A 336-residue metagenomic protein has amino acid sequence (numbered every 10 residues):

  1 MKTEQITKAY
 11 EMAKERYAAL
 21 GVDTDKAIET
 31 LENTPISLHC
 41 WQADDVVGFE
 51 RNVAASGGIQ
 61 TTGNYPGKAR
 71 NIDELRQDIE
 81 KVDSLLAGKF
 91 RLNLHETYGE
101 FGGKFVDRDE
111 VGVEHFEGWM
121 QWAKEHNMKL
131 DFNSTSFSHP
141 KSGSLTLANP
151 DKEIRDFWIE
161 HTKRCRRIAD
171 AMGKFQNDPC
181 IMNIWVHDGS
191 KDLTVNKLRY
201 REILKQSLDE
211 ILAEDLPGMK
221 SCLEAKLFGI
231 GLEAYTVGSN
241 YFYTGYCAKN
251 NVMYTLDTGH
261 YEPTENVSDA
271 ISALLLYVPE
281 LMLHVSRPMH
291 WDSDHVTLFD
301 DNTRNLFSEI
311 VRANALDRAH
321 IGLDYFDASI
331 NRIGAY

Functional and structural regions predicted by a protein language model:
M1-P150, F157, R166-I168, D178-C180 (+6 more regions): Alpha/beta catalytic barrel-like cores
E96, V186-D188, A225, T258: Short glycine-centered, acidic/aromatic-flanked micro-motifs in structured strand/loop junctions that mark active-site
A123, T162-C165, A169, G173 (+1 more regions): Hydrophobic pocket-lining residues that define ligand/cofactor binding sites across diverse proteins
M128, K174, V252: Short glycine/serine/threonine/alanine-rich loop segments
S134-S136, D188-S190, L227: Short, flexible active-site-adjacent loop segments at beta-strand->alpha-helix junctions, enriched in small/polar
I154-F157, H161, R199, I203: Alpha-helical initiation/capping and key positions within long helical/coiled-coil segments
R166-V195: Active-site groove signature of glycoside hydrolases
L193-N302: Acidic/histidine-rich catalytic cores of soluble enzymes
